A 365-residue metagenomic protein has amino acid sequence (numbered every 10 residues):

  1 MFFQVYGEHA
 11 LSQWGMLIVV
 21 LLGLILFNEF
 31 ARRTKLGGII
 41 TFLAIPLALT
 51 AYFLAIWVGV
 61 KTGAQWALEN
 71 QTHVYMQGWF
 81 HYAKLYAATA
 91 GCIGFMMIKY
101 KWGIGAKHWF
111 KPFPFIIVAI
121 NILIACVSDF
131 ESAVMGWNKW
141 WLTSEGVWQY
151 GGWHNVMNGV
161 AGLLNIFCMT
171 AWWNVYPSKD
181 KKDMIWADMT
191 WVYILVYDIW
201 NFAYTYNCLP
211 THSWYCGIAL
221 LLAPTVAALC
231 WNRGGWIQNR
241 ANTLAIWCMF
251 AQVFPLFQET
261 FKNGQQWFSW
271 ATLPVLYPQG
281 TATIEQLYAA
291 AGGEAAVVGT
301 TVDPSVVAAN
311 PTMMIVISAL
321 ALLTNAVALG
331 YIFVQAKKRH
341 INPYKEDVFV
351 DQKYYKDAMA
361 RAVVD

Functional and structural regions predicted by a protein language model:
M1-G103: An N-terminal, globular interaction/scaffold subdomain
M1-Q4, V60-Y75, M135-V147, Y206 (+2 more regions): Membrane-interface interhelical loops and short amphipathic "cap" helices that link adjacent transmembrane segments
F3-H9, T72-Y75, W102-G105, Q149-G152 (+3 more regions): Juxtamembrane loop-transmembrane helix junctions in multi-pass integral membrane proteins, especially the extracellular
E8-V20, I45, H73-C92, K111-I117 (+4 more regions): Alpha-helical transmembrane segments of polytopic membrane proteins
V20-L26, N201, C216-D365: C-terminal transmembrane-bundle signature of multipass membrane proteins, characterized by strong activation on
G23-T34, C92-G105, T170-D180, V226-G234 (+1 more regions): C-terminal ends of transmembrane helices
A44-Q65, I93-I98, F115-S132, W191-N207 (+1 more regions): Hydrophobic alpha-helical transmembrane segments and adjacent interfacial helices in integral membrane proteins
G105-G234: Generic multipass alpha-helical transmembrane bundles of integral membrane proteins
